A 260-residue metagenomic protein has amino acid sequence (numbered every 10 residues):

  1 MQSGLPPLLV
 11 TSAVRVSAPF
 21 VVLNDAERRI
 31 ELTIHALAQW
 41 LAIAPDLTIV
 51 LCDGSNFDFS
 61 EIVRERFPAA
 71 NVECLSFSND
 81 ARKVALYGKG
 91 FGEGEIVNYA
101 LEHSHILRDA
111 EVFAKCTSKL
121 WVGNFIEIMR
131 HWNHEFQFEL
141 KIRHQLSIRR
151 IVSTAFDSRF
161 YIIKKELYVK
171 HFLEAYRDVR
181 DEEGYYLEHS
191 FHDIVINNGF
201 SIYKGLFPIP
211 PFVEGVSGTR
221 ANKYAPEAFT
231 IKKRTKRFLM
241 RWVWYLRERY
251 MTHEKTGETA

Functional and structural regions predicted by a protein language model:
M1-A260: ER/Golgi luminal nucleotide-sugar-dependent glycosyltransferases, focusing on the catalytic module
